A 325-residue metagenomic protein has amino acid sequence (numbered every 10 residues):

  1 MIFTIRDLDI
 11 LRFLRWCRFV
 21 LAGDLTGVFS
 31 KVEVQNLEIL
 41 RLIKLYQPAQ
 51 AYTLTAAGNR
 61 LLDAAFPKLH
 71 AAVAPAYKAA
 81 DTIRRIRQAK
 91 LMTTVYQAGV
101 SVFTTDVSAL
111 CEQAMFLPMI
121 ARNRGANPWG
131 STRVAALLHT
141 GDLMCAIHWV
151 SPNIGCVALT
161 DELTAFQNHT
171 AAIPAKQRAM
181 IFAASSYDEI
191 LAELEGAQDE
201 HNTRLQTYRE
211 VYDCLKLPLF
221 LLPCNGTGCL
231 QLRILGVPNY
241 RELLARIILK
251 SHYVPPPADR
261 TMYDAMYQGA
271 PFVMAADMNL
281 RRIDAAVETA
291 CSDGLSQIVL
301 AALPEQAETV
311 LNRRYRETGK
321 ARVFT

Functional and structural regions predicted by a protein language model:
M1-D9, K68, A74, K78-T82: Short alpha-helical segments that sit at the start of domains
M1-V28: Short amphipathic alpha-helical interface segments
T26-K44: Short amphipathic alpha-helical interaction segments
I43-Y46, A98-T105, P118, A245-P256: Short secondary-structure junctions
K44-H70: Accessory beta->alpha helical hairpin/"wing" motif in late/C-terminal subdomains of nucleic-acid enzymes
A76-T164, N168: Exposed, interaction-prone assembly regions rather than primary DNA-binding/catalytic cores
I147, P152, A183-T325: Long, compositionally biased intrinsically disordered regions
N153-I181, D188-G196: Aromatic- and charge-enriched substrate-recognition/interaction segments in catalytic or ligand-/protein-binding
